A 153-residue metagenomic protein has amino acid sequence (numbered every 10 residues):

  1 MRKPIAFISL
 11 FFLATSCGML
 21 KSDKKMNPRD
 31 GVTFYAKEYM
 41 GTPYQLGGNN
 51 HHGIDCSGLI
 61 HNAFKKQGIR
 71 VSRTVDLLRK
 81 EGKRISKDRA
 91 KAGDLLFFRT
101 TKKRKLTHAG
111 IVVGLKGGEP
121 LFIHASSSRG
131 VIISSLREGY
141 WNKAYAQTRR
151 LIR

Functional and structural regions predicted by a protein language model:
R2-L10: Sec-dependent signal peptide recognition, specifically the positively charged N-region followed immediately by
T15-S16: C-terminal motif of bacterial Sec signal peptides marking the signal peptidase cleavage site
M19-K24, P28, F34, I69 (+2 more regions): Aromatic- and glycine-rich peptidoglycan recognition patches
R29-T33, K37, S57-H61, A90 (+2 more regions): Extracytoplasmic/secreted envelope proteins and their assembly/folding machinery, especially bacterial periplasmic
P43-A92: Catalytic cysteine-centered active-site loop
A90, K103, K116-G118: Short strand-connecting beta-turns/loops that link adjacent beta-strands
K103-A109: Short, Lys/Arg- and Gly-enriched loop/turn segments at beta-strand edges
